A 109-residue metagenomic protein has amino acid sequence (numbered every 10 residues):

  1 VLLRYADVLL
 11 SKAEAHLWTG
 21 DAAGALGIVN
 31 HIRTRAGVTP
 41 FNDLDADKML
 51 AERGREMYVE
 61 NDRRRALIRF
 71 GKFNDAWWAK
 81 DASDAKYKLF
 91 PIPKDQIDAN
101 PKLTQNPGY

Functional and structural regions predicted by a protein language model:
V1-I32, A46-E56: Extended, hydrophobic/aromatic-rich amphipathic alpha-helical segments that build helical scaffolds
L2, F41-Y109: Long, intrinsically disordered, low-complexity segments
V38: Helix-loop segments that flank and shape redox-cofactor active sites
